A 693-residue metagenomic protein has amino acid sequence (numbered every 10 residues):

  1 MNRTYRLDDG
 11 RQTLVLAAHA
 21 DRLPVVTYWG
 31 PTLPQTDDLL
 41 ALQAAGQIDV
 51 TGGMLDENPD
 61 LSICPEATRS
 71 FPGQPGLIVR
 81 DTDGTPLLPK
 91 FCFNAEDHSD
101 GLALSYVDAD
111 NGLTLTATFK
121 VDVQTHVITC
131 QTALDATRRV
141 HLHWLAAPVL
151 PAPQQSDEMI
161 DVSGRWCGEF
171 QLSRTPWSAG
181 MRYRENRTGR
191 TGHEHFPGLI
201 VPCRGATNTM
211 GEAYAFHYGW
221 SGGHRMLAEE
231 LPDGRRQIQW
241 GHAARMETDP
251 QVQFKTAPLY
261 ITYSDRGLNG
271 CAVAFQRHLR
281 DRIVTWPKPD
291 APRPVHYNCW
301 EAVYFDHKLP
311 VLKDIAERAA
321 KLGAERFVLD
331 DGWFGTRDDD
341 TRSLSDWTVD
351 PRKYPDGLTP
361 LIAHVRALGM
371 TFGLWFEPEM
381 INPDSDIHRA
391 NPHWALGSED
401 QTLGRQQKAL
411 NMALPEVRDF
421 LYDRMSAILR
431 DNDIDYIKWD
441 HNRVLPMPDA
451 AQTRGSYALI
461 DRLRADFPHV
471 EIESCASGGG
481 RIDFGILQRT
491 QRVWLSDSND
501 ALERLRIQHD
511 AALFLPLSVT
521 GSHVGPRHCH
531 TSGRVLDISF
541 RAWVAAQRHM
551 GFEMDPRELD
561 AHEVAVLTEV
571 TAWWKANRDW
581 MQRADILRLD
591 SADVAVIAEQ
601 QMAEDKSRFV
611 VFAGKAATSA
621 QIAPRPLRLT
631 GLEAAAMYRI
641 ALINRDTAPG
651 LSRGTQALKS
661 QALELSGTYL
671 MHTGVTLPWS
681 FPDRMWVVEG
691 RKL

Functional and structural regions predicted by a protein language model:
R3-L7, Q12-L14, P24-P232, M637-L651 (+1 more regions): Polysaccharide-binding surfaces and accessory modules of carbohydrate-active proteins
R11, S591-A634: Carbohydrate-binding surface patches
R11, T132, Q251, Y297 (+6 more regions): Conserved, mostly hydrophobic/aromatic
E57-D60, A67-K90, G211-G219, G223 (+5 more regions): Glycine-rich, aromatic-flanked loop segments that form ligand/cofactor-binding clefts across common enzyme folds
L88-F91, M246-D265, P682-E689: Short Pro-Gly-centered flexible turn/kink motifs
K288-S426, I434-Y436: Aromatic-lined carbohydrate-binding/catalytic grooves of carbohydrate-active enzymes
D356-G357, R389-N391, A395-D537, H549 (+1 more regions): Active-site neighborhood of glycoside hydrolase catalytic domains
A617-L693: C-terminal beta-sandwich/jelly-roll accessory domains of carbohydrate-active enzymes
